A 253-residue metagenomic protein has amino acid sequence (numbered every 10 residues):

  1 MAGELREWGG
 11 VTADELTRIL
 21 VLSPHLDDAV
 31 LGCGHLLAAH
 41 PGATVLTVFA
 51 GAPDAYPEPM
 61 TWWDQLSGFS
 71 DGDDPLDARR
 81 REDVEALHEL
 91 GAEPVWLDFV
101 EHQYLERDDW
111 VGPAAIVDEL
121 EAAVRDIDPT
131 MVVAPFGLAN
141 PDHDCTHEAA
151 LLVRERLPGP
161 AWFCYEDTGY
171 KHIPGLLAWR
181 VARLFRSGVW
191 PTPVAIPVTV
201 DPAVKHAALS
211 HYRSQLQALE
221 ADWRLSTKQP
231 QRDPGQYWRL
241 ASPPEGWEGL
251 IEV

Functional and structural regions predicted by a protein language model:
M1-P158, A207: Active-site beta-strand->loop->alpha-helix modules in alpha/beta enzyme cores, enriched in Gly/His/Asp(Glu)
A2-D14, R79-L97, E106-V111, D126 (+1 more regions): The feature marks non-catalytic terminal segments
